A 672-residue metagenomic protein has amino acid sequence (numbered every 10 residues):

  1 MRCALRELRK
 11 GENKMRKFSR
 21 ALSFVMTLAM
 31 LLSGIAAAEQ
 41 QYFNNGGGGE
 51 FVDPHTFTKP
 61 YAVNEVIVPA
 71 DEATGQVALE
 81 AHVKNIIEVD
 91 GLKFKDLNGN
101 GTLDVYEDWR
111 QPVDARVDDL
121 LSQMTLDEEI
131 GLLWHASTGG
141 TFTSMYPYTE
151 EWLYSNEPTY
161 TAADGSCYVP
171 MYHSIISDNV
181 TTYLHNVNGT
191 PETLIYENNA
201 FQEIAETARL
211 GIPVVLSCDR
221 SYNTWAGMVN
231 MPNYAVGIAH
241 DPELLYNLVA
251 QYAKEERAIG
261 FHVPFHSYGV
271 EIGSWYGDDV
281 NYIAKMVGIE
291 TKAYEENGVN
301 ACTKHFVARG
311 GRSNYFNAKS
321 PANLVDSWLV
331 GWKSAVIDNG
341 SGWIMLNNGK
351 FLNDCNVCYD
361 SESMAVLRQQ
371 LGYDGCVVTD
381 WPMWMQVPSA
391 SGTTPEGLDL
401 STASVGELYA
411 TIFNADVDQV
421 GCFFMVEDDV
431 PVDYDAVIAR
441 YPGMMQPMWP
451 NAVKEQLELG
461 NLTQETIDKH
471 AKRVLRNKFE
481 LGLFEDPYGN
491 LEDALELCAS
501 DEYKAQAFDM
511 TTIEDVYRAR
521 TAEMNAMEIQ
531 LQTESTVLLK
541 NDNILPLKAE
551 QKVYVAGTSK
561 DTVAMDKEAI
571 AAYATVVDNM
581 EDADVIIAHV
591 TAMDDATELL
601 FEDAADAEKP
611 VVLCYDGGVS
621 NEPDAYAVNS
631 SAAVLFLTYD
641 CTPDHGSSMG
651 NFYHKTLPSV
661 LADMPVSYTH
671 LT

Functional and structural regions predicted by a protein language model:
M1-K14: Short, Lys/Arg-enriched N-terminal segments with co-localized hydrophobic residues within the first ~10-30 amino acids
C3-R6, F24, K552, D584: Detector for intrinsically disordered, low-structure N-terminal pre-sequences
E12, F24, V666-T669: Low-complexity intrinsically disordered segments
M15-L22: Bacterial N-terminal signal peptides that target proteins for export
A21, S33-A37: Cellulosome-associated attachment modules in secreted, modular CAZymes
E39-L671: Glycoside hydrolase catalytic-domain context in secreted enzymes
